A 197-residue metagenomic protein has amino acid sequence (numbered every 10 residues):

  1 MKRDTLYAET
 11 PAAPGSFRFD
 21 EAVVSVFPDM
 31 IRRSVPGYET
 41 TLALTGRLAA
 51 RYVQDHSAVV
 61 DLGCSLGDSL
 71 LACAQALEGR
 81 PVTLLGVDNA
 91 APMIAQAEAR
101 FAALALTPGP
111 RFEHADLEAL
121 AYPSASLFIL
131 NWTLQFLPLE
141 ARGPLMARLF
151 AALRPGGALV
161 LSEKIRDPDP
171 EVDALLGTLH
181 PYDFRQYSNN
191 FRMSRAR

Functional and structural regions predicted by a protein language model:
A12-F17, E21-L42: Class I SAM-dependent methyltransferase Rossmann-like catalytic core, especially the SAM/SAH-binding loop
G37-D55: Conserved alpha-helix/loop element of class I SAM-dependent methyltransferases that forms part of the SAM/SAH-binding
A58-V60, L66-E118: Class I SAM-dependent methyltransferase SAM/SAH-binding core
E118-F128: A short acidic, Gly/Pro-enriched loop at the edge of an enzyme's catalytic core that lines a small-molecule cofactor
S126-E140: A short SAM/SAH-binding and catalytic strip from SAM-dependent methyltransferases
G143-P155: A short glycine-rich, Lys/Arg-flanked "PGG" loop and its adjoining helix->strand segment in the class I
G156-K164: Conserved beta-strand signature within the Rossmann-like core of class I S-adenosyl-L-methionine
K164-R197: C-terminal alpha-helical "lid/dimerization" subdomain adjacent to the S-adenosyl-L-methionine
